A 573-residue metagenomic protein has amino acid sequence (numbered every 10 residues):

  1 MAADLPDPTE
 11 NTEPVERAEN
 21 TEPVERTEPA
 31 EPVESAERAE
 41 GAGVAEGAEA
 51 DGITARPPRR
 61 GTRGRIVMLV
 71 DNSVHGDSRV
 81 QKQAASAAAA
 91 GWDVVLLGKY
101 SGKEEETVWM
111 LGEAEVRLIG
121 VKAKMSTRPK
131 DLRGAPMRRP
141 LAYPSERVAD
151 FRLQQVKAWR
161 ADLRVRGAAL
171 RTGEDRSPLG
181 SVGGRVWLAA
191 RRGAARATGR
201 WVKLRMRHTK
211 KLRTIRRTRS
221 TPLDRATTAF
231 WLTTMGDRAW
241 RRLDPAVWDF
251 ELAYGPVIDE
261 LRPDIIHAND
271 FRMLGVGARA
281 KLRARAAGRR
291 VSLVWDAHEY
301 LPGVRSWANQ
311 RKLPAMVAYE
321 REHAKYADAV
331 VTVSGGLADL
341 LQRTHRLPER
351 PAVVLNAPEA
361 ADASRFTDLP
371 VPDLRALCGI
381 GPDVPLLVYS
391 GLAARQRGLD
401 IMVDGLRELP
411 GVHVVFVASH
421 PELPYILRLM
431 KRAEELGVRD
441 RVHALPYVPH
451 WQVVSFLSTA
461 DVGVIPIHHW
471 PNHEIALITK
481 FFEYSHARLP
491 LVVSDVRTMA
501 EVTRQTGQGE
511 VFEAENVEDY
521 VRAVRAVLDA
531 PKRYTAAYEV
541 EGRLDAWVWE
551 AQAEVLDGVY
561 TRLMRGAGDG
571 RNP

Functional and structural regions predicted by a protein language model:
P57, R63, G381-V384, A418 (+1 more regions): Nucleotide-activated donor-binding/catalytic signature segment of Leloir-type glycosyltransferases, i.e., the conserved
Q83, M235, W240-D244, L252-V257 (+3 more regions): Membrane-proximal helix-turn-helix segments that form the acceptor-binding/catalytic region of lipid-linked
D244-L252, R285-V294, L301-H323, D339 (+1 more regions): Nucleotide-sugar donor phosphate/pyrophosphate-binding loop at the beta->alpha transition of glycosyltransferases
V331, I380-R397, V403-L406, V415 (+1 more regions): Conserved donor-binding/catalytic core segment of Leloir-type glycosyltransferases
G336, A357: Carbohydrate-associated surface elements
V462-I465, E483-V493: Short hydrophobic beta-strand element within catalytic cores of glycosyltransferases and related nucleotide-activated
Q505, E510-V517, R525-K532: Conserved acidic donor-binding segment of nucleotide-sugar-dependent glycosyltransferases
E515, K532-R562: A charged, aromatic-enriched C-terminal amphipathic alpha-helix characteristic of glycosyltransferases across folds
